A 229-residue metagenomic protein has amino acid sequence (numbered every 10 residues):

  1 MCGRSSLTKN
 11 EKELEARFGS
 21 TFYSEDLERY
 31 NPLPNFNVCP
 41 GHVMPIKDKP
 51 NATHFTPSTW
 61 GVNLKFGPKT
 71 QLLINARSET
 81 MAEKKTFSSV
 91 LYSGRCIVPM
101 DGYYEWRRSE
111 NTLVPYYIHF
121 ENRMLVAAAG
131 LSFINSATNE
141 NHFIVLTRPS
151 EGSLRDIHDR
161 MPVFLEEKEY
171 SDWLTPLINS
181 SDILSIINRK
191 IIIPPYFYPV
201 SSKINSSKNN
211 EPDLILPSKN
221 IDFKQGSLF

Functional and structural regions predicted by a protein language model:
M1-F229: Short linear sequence motif anchored by a di-proline
